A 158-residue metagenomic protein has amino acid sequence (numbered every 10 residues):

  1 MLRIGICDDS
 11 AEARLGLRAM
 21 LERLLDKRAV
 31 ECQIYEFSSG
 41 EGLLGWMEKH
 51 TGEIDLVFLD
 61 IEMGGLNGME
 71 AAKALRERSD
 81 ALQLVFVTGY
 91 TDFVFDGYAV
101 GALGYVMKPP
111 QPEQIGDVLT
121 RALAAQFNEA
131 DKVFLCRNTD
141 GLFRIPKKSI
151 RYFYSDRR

Functional and structural regions predicted by a protein language model:
M1-G5: Non-catalytic signal-transmission and effector/linker regions of two-component phosphorelay proteins
C7-D8, F37, V57: Conserved sequence signature across two-component system core domains
S10-Y35, E77: Two-component/phosphorelay signaling modules centered on CheY-like receiver
I34-G42: Conserved Asp/Asn-Gly motif in the active-site loop of CheY-like receiver
F37, V106, I145: Hydrophobic residues at beta-strand termini and immediately following loops that shape nucleotide-binding pockets
L44-K49, E53-N128: CheY-like receiver
G116-R158: Conserved binding/recognition cores within well-folded domains
